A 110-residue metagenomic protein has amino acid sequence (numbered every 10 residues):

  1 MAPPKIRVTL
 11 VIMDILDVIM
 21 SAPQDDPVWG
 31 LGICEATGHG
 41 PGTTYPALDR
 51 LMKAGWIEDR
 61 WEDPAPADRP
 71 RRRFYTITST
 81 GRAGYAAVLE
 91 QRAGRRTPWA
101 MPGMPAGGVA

Functional and structural regions predicted by a protein language model:
M1-P3, R82-A110: Amphipathic alpha-helical dimerization/coiled-coil segments that flank or bridge DNA-binding/regulatory modules
I6-T43: N-terminal helix-turn-helix DNA-binding core of bacterial DNA-binding proteins
L10-M13, A54, R72: Structural motif
T44-G55: Basic amphipathic alpha-helical segments that dock to polyanions
A54-R69: Beta-hairpin "wing" of winged helix-turn-helix
P66-L89: Basic, amphipathic "hinge/linker" alpha-helix immediately C-terminal to the N-terminal HTH DNA-binding motif
